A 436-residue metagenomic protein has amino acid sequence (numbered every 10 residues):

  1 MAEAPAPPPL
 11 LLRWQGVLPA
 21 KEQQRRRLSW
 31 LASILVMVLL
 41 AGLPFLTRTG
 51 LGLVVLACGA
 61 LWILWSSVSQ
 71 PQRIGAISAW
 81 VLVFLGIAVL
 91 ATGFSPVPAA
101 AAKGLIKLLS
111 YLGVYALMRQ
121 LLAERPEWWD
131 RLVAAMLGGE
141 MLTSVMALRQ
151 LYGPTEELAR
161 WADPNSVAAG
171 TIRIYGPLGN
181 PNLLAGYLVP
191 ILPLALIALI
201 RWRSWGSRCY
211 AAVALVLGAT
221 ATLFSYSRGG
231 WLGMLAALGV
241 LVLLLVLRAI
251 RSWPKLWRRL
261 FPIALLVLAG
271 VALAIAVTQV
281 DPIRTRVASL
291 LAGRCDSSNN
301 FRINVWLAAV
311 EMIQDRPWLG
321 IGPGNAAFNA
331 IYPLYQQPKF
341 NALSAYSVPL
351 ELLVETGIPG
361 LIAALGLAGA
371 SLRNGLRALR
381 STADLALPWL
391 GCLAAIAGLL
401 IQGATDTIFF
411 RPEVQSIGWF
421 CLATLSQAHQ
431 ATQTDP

Functional and structural regions predicted by a protein language model:
M1-K21, T432-P436: Short, intrinsically disordered terminal tails adjacent to the first/last structured region
A2-E3, L10-W14, R26-L40, L53-W62 (+12 more regions): Alpha-helical transmembrane segments of multi-pass inner-membrane proteins
G42-V89, G104-S110: Hydrophobic alpha-helical transmembrane segments in multi-pass integral membrane proteins
I77-F84, P98-Q120, D130-A135, E140 (+1 more regions): Aromatic-anchored transmembrane helix interface
T92-V97: Juxtamembrane "helix-exit" motif on the non-cytosolic side of transmembrane helices
A99-K103, L178-N182, S225-G233, A342-L350 (+1 more regions): Membrane-interface catalytic loops of GT-C/OST-like multi-pass glycosylation enzymes that act
A169-I174, L238, L256-L260, L273-L307 (+1 more regions): Flexible juxtamembrane loops connecting transmembrane helices in multi-pass membrane enzymes that build or modify
N180, F301-L343, P349-L352, T356-A363: TM-adjacent membrane-interface loops and short helices in multi-pass inner/ER membrane proteins
